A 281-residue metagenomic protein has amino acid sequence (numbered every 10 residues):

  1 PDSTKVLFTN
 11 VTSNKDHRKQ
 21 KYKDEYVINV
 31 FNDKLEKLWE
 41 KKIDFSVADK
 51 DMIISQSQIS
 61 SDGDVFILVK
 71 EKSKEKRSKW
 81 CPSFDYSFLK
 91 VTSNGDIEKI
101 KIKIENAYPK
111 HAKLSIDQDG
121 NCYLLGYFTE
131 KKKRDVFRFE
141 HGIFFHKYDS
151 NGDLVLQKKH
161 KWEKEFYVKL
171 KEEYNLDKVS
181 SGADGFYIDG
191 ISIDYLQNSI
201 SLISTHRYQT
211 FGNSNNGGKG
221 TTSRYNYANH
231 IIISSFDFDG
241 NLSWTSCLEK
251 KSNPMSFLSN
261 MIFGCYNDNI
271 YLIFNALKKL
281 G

Functional and structural regions predicted by a protein language model:
P1-I97, S115-L125: Solenoidal tandem-repeat scaffolds enriched in leucines and small polar residues
P1-K5, S55-D62, K113-D119, F128 (+2 more regions): Structural signature of eukaryotic scaffold interfaces centered on beta-propeller domains
V6-D24, K70-P82, Y127-G142, T205-Y227 (+1 more regions): Short, conserved, GDST-rich strand-edge loop motifs in beta-rich repeat architectures
K21-D24, K50, C81-F84, A107 (+5 more regions): Active-site-proximal structural scaffolding
K23-E36, C81-D96, R138-L154, K219-N241: Beta-propeller blade signature
E40, S57, W80-L89, I97-I100 (+6 more regions): Karyopherin-beta/Importin-beta family HEAT-repeat alpha-solenoid scaffold
K42-K50, K101-A107, V155-A183, S243-S256: Surface-exposed loop and turn segments in beta-propeller and other repeat-based domains that flank or scaffold
V69, I143, I188-R224, A228-I232 (+1 more regions): Loop/turn-rich, solvent-exposed surfaces of beta-rich toroidal or solenoidal domains
